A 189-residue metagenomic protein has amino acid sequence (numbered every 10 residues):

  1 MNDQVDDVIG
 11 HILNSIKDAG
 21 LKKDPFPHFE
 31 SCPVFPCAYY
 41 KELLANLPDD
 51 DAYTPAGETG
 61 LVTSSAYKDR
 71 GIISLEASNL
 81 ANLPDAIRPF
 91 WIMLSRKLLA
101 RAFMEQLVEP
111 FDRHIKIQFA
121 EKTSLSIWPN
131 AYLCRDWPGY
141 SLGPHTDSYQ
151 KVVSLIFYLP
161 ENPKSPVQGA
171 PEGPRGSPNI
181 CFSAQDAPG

Functional and structural regions predicted by a protein language model:
M1-D24: Fe(II)/2-oxoglutarate
M1-I9, D50-S74, K116-A120, L133 (+1 more regions): Phosphate-binding glycine-rich loops and adjacent basic patches that engage nucleotide phosphates, nucleic-acid
N2, N14, N46, N79-N82 (+3 more regions): Detector for Asparagine
H11-S15, S78-N79, A120-E121: Short, flexible segments with low predicted structural confidence
I16, L80-A81, R135, S148: Alpha-helical interaction segments
D18-P110: Non-heme Fe(II)/2-oxoglutarate
P89-G189: Catalytic core of non-heme Fe(II) oxygenases with the double-stranded beta-helix
